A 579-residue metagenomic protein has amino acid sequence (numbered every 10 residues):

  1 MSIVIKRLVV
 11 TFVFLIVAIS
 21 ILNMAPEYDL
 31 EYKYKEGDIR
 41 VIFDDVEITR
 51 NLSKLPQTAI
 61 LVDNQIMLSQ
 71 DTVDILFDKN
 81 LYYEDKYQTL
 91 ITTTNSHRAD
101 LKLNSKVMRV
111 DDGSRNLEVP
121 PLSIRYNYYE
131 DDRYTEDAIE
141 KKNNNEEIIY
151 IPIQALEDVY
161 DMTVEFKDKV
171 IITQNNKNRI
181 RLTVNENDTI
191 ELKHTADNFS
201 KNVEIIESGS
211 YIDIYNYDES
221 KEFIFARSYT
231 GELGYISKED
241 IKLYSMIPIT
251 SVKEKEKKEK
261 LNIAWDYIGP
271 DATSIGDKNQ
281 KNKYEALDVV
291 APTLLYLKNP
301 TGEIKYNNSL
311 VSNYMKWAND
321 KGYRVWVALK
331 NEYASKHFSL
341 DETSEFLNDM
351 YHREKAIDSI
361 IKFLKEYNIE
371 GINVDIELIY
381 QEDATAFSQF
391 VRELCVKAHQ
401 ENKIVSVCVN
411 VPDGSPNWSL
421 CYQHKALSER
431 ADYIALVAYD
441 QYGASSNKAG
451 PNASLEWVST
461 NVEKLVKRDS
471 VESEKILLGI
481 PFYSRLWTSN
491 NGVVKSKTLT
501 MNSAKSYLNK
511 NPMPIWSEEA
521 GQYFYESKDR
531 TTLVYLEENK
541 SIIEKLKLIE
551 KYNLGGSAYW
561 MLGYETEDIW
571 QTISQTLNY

Functional and structural regions predicted by a protein language model:
S2-K221, I247-V252: Primary recognition of N-terminal secretory signal peptides and signal-anchoring hydrophobic helices
G209, E222-S228, I236: SH3/SH3-like beta-barrel fold
S245-E354: Glycan-recognition patch characteristic of GH18 chitinases/ENGases and related GlcNAc/peptidoglycan-binding proteins
N262-D266, D288-P292, V325-L329, I372-V374 (+4 more regions): Hydrophobic faces of well-ordered beta-strands that scaffold small-molecule active sites in alpha/beta enzyme cores
I275-P300, S359-I372, K547-G556: Catalytic domains of carbohydrate-active enzymes, especially glycoside hydrolases
N299-S309, D358, Q381-L508: Substrate-binding surface in catalytic domains of secreted glycosidases
Y333-K362, E366-Y367, N417, A435-A444: Active-site-adjacent "subsite" loops/lids of carbohydrate-active enzymes
A334-K336, E342, I480-K545, L577-Y579: Glycan-binding loop/region signatures in secreted carbohydrate-active enzymes
